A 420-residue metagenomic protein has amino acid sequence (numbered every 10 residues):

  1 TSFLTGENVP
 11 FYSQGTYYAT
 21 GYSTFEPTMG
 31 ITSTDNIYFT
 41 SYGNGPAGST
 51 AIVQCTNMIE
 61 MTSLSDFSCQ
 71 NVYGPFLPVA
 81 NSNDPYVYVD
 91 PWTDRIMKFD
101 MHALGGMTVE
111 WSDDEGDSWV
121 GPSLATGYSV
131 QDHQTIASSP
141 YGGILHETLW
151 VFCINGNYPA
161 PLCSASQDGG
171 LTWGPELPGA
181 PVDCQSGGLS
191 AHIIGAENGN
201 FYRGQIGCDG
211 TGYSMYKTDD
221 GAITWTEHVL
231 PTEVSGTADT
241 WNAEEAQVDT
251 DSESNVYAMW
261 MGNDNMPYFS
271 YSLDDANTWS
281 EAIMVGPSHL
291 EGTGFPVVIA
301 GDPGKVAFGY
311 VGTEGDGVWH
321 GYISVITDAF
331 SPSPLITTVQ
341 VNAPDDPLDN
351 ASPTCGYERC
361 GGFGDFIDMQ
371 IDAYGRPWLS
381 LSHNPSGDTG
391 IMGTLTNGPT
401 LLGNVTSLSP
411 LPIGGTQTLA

Functional and structural regions predicted by a protein language model:
T1-T416: Extracellular, repeat-based ectodomains that mediate carbohydrate processing or recognition
T418-A420: A short beta-strand segment in extracellular, disulfide-stabilized domains
